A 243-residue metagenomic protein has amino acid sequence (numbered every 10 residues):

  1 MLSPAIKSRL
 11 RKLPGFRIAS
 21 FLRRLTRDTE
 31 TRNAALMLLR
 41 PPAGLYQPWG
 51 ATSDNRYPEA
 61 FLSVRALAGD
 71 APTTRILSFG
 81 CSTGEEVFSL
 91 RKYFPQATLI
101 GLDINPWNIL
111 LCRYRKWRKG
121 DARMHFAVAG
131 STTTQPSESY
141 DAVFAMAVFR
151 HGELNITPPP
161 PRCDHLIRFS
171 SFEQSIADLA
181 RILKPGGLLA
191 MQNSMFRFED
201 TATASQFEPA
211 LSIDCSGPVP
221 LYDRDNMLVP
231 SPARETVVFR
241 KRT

Functional and structural regions predicted by a protein language model:
R32-A71: Class I SAM-dependent methyltransferase Rossmann-like catalytic core, especially the SAM/SAH-binding loop
T83-P95: Conserved SAM-binding loop of SAM-dependent methyltransferases across substrates and taxa, primarily the Class I
T98-D103: Conserved SAM-binding motif I beta-strand of class I
C112-R113: Conserved SAM-binding loop
K119-S131: Conserved SAM-binding strand-loop segment of SAM-dependent methyltransferases
T132-A147: A short acidic, Gly/Pro-enriched loop at the edge of an enzyme's catalytic core that lines a small-molecule cofactor
A145-S175: Mobile active-site "lid"/loop adjacent to the S-adenosyl-L-methionine
I176, G186-N193: Conserved beta-strand signature within the Rossmann-like core of class I S-adenosyl-L-methionine
